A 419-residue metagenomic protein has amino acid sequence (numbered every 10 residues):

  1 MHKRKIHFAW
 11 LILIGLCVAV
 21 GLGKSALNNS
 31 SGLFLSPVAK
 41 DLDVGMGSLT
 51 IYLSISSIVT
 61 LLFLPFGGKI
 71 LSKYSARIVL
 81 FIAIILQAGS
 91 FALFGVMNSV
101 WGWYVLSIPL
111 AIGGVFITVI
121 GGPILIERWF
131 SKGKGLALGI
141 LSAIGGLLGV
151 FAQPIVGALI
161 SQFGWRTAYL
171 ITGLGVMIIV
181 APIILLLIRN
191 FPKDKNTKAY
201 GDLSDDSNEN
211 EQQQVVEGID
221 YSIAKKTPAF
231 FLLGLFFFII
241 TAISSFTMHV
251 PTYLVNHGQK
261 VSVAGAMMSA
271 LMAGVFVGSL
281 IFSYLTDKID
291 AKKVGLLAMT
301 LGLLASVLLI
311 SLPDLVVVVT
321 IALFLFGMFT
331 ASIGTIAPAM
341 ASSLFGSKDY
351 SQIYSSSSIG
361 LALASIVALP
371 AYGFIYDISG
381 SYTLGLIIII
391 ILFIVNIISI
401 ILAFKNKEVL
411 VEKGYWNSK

Functional and structural regions predicted by a protein language model:
G21, G102-I117, F238, V318-S332: Hydrophobic core of transmembrane alpha-helices in multi-pass small-molecule transporters, especially MFS/SLC-type
L27-L35, S222-S279: Extracytoplasmic gate region of multi-pass secondary transporters
V38-A39, I70-L71, P154-F163, A168 (+3 more regions): Interfacial helix-cap and linker-helix signal at transmembrane-aqueous boundaries of multi-pass secondary transporters
L62-V100: Conserved MFS/SLC helix-loop-helix module at the cytosolic interface between two early adjacent transmembrane helices
F63-S75, S279-D290, Y376-D377: Helix-to-loop junctions at the C-terminal end of transmembrane segments in multipass secondary transporters
F116-F130, S332-F345: Intracellular juxtamembrane helix-capping segments at the cytosolic ends of symmetry-related transmembrane helices
I144-K193: Helix-loop-helix hairpin linking two adjacent transmembrane segments in secondary transporters
M272-M340: C-terminal transmembrane helical hairpin of 12-TM major facilitator-type secondary transporters
